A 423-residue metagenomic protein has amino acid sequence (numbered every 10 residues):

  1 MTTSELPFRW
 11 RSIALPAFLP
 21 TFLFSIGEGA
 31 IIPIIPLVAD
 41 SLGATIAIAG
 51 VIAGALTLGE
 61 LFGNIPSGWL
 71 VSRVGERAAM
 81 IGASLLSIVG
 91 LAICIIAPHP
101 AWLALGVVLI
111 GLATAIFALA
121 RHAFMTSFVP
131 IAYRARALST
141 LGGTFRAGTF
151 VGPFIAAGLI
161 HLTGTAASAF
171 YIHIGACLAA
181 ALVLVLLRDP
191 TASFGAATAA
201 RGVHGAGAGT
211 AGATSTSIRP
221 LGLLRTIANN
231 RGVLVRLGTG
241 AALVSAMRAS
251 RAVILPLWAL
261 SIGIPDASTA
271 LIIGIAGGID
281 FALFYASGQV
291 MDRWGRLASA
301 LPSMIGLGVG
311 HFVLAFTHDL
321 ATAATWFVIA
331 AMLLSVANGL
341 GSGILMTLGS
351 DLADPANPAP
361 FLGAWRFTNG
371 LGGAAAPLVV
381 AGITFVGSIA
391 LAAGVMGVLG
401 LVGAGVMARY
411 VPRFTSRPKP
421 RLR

Functional and structural regions predicted by a protein language model:
T2-R11, T191-L237, R423: Juxtamembrane intracellular "pre-TM" segments in multi-pass secondary transporters
F8-T57, V235-G240, V244, R248-I262: Helix-loop boundary and gating motifs at the non-cytosolic
E28, L109-R121, L333-L345: Core transmembrane helices of Major Facilitator Superfamily
G43, G75, I96-P98, G295 (+1 more regions): Helix-breaking motifs and short loop linkers at transmembrane-helix boundaries and internal kinks in secondary membrane
G63-G75, L283-R296, T384: Helix-to-loop junctions at the C-terminal end of transmembrane segments in multipass secondary transporters
A79-A92, S299-V313: Structural signature of the two symmetry-related core transmembrane helices
V108-F145: Cytoplasmic helix-loop-helix junction between adjacent transmembrane helices in 12-TM secondary transporters
A169-V185, A393-A408: Symmetry-related core transmembrane helices of the 12-TM Major Facilitator Superfamily/SLC fold
